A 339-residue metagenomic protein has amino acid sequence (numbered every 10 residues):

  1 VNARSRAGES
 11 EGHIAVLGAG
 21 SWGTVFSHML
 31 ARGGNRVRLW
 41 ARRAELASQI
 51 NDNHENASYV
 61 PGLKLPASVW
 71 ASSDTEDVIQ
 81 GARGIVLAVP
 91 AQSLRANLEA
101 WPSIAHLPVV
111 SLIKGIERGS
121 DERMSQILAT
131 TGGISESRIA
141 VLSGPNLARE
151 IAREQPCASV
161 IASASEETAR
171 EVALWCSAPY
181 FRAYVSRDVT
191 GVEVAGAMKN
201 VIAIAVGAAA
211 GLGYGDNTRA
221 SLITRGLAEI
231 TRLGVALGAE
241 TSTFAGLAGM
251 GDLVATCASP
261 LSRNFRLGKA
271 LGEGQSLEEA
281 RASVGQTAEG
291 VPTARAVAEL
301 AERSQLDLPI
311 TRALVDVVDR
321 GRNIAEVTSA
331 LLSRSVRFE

Functional and structural regions predicted by a protein language model:
N2-L63, S72-S73: NAD(P)+-binding Rossmann beta1-loop-alpha1 motif at the extreme N-terminus of oxidoreductases
L65-P156, V172-L174: Rossmann-like NAD(P)(H) cofactor-binding subdomain of soluble oxidoreductases
S111, S137-S143, A183-R187, A245-G246 (+1 more regions): General beta-strand structural signal in soluble alpha/beta enzymes
I127-R138, P156-T243: Internal alpha-helical scaffold of NAD(P)-dependent oxidoreductase catalytic cores
A203-A210, V235-A245, G249, L253-E339: NAD(P)-dependent Rossmann-like dehydrogenase/reductase catalytic/cofactor-binding core
